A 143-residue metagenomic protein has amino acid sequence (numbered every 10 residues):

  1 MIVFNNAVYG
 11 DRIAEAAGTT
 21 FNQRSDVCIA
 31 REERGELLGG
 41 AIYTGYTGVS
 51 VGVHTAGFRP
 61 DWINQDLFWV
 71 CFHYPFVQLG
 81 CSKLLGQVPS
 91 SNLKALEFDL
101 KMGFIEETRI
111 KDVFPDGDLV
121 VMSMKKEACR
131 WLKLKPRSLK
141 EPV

Functional and structural regions predicted by a protein language model:
M1-T20: Short amphipathic alpha-helix that is part of the acyltransferase structural core
T19-R34: A short helix-loop-beta-strand connector motif used in the catalytic cores of GNAT acetyltransferases and, in some
A30-D61: Conserved donor-binding loop and adjoining core beta-sheet/short helix segment in diverse acyl/aminoacyl transferases
R59-W69, L93-K94: Conserved glycine-rich acetyl-CoA-binding loop
V77-V88: Conserved GNAT acetyl-CoA-binding A-motif
Q87, I105-L119: Conserved catalytic-core motifs of GNAT/GCN5-like acyltransferases
S91-T108: Conserved active-site alpha-helix within GNAT-family acetyltransferase domains
V113-V143: C-terminal "cap" of GNAT-fold acetyltransferases
